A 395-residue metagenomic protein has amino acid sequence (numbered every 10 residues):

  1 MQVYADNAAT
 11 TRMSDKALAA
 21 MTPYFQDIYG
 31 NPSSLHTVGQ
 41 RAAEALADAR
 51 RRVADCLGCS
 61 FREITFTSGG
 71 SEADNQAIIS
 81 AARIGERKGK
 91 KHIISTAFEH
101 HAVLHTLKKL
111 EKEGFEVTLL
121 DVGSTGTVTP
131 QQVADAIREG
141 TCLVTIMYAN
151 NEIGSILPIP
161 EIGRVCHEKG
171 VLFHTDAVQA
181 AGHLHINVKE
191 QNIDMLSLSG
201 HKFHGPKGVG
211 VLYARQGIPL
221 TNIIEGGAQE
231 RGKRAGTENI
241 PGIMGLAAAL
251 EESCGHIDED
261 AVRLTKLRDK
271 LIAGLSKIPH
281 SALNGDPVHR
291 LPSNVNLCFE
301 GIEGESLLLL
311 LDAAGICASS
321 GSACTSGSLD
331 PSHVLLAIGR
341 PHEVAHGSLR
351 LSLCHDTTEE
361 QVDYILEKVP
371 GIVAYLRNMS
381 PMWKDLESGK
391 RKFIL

Functional and structural regions predicted by a protein language model:
M1-L395: Pyridoxal 5′-phosphate
